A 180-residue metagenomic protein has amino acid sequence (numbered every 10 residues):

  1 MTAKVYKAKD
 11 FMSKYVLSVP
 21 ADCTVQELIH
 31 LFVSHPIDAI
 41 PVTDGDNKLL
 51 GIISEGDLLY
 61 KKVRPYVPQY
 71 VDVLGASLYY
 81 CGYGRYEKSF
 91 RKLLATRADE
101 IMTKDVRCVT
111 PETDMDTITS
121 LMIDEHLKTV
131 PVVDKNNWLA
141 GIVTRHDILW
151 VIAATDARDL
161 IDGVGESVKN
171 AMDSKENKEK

Functional and structural regions predicted by a protein language model:
M1-K180: Tandem CBS (Cystathionine beta-synthase) repeat/Bateman regulatory domains
